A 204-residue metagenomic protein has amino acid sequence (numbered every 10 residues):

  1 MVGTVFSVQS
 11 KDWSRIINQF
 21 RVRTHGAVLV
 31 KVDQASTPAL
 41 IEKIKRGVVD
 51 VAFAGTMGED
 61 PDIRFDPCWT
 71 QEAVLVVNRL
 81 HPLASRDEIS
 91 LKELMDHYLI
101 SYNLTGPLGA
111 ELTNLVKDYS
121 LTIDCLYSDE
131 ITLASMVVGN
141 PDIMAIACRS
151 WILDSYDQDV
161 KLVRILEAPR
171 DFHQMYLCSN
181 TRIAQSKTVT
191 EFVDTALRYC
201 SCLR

Functional and structural regions predicted by a protein language model:
M1-D60: Central regulatory/effector-binding core of bacterial HTH transcription factors
M1-G3, A73, I89-G109, C200: Short loop->beta-strand "edge-of-pocket" segments that line small-molecule binding or catalytic clefts across diverse
M1-T4, A52, V76, I100 (+2 more regions): Short, well-ordered beta-strand segments
V2, D12, K161-R204: A late-sequence structural motif
K11-W13, H97-Y119, R149, Q185-V193 (+1 more regions): Secondary-structure junction motif
S36-L40, K45-V48, T105-V163: Hydrophobic hinge/microswitch elements
I63-L99: Flexible hinge/capping segments at coil-to-helix
R64-V74, A145, R149-S150, Q158-Q174: Short beta-strand->loop
